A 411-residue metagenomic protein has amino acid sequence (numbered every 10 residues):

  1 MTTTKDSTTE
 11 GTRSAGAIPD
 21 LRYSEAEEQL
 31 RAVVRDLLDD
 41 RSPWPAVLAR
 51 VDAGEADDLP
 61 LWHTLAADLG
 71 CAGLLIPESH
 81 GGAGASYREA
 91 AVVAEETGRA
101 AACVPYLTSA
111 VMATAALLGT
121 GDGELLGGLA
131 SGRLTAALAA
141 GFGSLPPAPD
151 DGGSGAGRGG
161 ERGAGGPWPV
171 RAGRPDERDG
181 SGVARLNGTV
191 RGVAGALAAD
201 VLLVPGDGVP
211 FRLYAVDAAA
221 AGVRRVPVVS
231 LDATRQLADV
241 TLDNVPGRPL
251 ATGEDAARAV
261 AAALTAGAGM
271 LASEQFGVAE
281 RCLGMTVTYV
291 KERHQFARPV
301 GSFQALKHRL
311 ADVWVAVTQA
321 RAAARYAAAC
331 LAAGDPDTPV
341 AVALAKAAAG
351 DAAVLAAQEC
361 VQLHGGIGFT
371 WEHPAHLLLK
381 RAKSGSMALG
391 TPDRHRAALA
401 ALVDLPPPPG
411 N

Functional and structural regions predicted by a protein language model:
M1-G98, T265-N411: Alpha-helical interface subdomain recognition
Y23, Y106, L186, V223-R225 (+5 more regions): Short clusters of hydrophobic/aromatic residues that line enzyme substrate/ligand-binding pockets
P45-R224: Glycine-rich flavin
A102, S230-D232: Interfacial loop-to-helix transition and helix-capping segments at the boundaries of transmembrane helices
P169-A172, A221-S230, P246-T252: Short secondary-structure junctions
L197, A233-R235: Short coil/turn motifs at beta-sheet boundaries
Q236-A266: A short, charged helix-loop
